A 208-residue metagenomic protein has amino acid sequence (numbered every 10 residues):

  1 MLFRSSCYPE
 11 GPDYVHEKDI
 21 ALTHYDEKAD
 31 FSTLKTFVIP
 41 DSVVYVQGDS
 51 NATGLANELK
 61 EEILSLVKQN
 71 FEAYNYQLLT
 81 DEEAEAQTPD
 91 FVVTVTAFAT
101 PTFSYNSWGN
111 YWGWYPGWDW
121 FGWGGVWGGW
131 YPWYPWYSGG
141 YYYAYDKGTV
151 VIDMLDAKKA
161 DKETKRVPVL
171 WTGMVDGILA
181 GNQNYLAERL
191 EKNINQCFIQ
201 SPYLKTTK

Functional and structural regions predicted by a protein language model:
M1-L2: Short, small-residue-biased leader/transition segments that mark boundaries at the very start of proteins
C7-E61: A structural "domain/chain start" motif
Y8-G11, V15-K28, Y142-L170, V175-K208: C-terminal/domain-edge helix-coil "capping" segments
L34, Q87-V92, Y145-T149, L170: Extracytoplasmic
T36-P40, V92-T96, V151-D153, T172-M174: Soluble periplasmic/extracytoplasmic beta-strand elements of cell-envelope proteins
S42, V46-A97: N-terminal segment of the mature soluble domain
V44-V46, F98-T102, K158-K159, D176-A180: Solvent-exposed loop/turn segments at secondary-structure junctions within structured extracellular/periplasmic domains
F91-G148: Low-complexity, compositionally biased segments in intrinsically disordered regions
